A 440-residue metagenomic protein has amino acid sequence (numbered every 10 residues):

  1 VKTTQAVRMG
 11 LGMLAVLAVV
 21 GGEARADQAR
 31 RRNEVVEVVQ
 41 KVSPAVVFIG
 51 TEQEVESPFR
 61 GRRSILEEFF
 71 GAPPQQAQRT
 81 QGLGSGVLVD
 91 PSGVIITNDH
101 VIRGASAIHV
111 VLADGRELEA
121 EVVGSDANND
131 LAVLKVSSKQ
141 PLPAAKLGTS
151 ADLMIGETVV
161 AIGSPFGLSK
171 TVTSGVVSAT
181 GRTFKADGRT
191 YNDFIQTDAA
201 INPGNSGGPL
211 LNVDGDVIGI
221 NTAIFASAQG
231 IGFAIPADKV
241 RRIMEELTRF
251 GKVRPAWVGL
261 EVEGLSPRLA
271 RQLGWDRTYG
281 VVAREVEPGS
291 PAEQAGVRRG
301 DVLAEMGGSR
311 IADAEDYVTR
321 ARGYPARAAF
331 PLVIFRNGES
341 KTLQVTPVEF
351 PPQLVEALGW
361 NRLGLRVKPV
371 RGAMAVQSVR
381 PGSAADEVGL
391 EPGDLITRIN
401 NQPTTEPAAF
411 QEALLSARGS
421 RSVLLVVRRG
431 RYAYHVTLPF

Functional and structural regions predicted by a protein language model:
V1-K2, G156, A304, Q402: Intrinsically disordered, low-complexity proline-rich regions
V1-L11: Bacterial N-terminal signal peptides that target proteins for export
T3-Q5, V16, I65-L66: N-terminal leader/targeting signatures
R8-G10, T222, P392: Short, flexible, solvent-exposed loop/turn segments with mixed acidic/basic and small polar residues
G10-A18: Bacterial N-terminal signal peptides
A24-A329, F335-T342, T346-L363, P369-G372 (+2 more regions): Serine-dependent protease modules
A373-V423, R428-G430, P439: C-terminal soluble interaction/assembly domains
